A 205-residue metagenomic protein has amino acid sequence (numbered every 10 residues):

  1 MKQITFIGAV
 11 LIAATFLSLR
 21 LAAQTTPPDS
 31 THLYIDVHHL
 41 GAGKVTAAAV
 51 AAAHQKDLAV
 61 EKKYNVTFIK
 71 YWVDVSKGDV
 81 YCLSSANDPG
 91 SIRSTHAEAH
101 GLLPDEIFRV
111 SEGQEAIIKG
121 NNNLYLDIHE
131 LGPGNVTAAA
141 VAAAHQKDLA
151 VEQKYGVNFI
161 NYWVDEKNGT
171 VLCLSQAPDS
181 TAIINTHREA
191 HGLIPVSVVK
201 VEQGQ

Functional and structural regions predicted by a protein language model:
M1-A9: Bacterial N-terminal signal peptides that target proteins for export
T5, L21-Q24: Intrinsically disordered, low-complexity regions
G8-R20: Bacterial N-terminal signal peptides
I12-A14, P89, S180: N-terminal processing/targeting junctions
A23-K63, T67-I69, V73-G78, G90-E98 (+4 more regions): Short S/T/G/P-rich N-terminal loop/turn motif that feeds into the first structured element of a domain
L83-S85, L174-Q176: Short hydrophobic/aromatic beta-strand micro-patches that form the beta-sheet surface supporting nucleotide- or nucleic
T95, G101, I184-T186, H191-I194: C-terminal structural segments of small proteins and small subunits
